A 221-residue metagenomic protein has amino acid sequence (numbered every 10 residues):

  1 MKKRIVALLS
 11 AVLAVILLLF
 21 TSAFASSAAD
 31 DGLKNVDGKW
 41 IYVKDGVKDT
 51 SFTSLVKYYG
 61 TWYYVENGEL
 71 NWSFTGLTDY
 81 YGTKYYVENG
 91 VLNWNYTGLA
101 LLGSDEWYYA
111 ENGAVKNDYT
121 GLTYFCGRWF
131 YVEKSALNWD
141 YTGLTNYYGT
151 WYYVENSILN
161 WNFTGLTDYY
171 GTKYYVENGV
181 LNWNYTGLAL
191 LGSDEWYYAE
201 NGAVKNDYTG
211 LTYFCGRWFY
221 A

Functional and structural regions predicted by a protein language model:
R4-L13, L18-A221: Extracellular adhesion/carbohydrate-binding repeat motifs centered on closely spaced tryptophans
